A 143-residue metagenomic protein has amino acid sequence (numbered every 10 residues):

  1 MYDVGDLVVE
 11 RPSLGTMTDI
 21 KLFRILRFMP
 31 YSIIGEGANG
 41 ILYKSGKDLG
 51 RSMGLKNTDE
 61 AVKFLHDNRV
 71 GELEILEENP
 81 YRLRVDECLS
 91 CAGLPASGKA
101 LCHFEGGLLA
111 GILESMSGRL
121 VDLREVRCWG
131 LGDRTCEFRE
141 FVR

Functional and structural regions predicted by a protein language model:
M1-L101, D122, R127-E137, F141-R143: N-terminal accessory segment detector
C102-G118: Active-site helix/loop of acyl-thioester processing domains in fatty-acid/polyketide metabolism, spanning hotdog-fold
